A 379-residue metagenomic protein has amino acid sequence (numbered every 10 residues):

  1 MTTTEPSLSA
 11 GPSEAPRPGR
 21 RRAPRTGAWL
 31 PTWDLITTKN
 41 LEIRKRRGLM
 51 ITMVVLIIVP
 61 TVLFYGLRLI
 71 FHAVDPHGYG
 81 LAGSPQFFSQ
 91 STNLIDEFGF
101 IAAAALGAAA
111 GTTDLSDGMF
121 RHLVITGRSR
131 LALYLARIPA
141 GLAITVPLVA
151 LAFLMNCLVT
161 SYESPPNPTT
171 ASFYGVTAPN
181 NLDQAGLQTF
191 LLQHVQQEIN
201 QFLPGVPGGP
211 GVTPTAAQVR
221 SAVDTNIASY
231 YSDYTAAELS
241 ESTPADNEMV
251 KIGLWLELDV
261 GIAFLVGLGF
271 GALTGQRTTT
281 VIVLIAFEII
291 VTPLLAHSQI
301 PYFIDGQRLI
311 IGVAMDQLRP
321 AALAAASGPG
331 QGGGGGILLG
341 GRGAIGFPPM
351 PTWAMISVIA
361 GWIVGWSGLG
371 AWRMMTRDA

Functional and structural regions predicted by a protein language model:
T3-T26, L49, L56-A110, L135-L273 (+2 more regions): Secretory targeting signals
N40-L56, R277-T278: Membrane-interface helix starts
E42, T112, L123-I125, G267 (+1 more regions): Helix-capping/transition residues at the boundaries of transmembrane alpha-helices and the short helical linkers
R47-L49, S129-L131, L135, Q276-T280: Membrane-helix interface segments
M53, R121, Y134, V281-I282: Hydrophobic/aromatic positions within or immediately flanking transmembrane alpha-helices of multi-pass small-molecule
G107-L131, I138: Transmembrane helix boundary and interhelical loop/hinge segments in multi-pass membrane proteins
R277-P320: Transmembrane helix segments
M374-A379: Short cytosolic juxtamembrane segments of multi-pass membrane proteins
